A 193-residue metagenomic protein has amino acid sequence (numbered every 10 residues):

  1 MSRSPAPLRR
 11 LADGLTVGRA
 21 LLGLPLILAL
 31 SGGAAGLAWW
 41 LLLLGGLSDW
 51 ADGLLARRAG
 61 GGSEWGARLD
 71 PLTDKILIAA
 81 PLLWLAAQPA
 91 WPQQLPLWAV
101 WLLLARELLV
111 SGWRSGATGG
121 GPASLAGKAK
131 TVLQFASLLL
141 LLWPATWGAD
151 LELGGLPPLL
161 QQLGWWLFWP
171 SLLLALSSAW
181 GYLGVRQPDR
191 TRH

Functional and structural regions predicted by a protein language model:
S2-L11, T16-L22, L28, W40 (+1 more regions): A feature for the membrane-embedded catalytic helix bundles of lipid/isoprenoid biosynthetic enzymes
L26-A34: Short, hydrophobic transmembrane alpha-helix segments
A38-G46: Short hydrophobic/aromatic, small-residue-rich stretches within specific transmembrane helices of secondary active
D49, D70: Conserved G/P- and acidic residue-centered "switch" motifs that form tight phosphate/ATP-binding loops in soluble
G60-E64, T118-G120: Juxtamembrane helix-boundary/capping and inter-helix hinge elements in multi-pass membrane proteins
